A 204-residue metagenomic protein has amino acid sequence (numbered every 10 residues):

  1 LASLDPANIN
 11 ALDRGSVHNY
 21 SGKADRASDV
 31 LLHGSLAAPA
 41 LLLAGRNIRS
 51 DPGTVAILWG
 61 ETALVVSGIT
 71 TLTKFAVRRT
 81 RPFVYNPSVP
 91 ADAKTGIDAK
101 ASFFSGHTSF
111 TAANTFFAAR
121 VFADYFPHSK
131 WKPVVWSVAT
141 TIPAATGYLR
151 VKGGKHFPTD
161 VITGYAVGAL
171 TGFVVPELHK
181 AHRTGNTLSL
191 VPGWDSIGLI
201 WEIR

Functional and structural regions predicted by a protein language model:
L1-P39, A76-D92, D98: N-terminal transmembrane-helix/juxtamembrane module of multi-pass inner/ER membrane proteins
S21, D25-S35, S50-D51, W59-S67 (+2 more regions): Soluble non-cytosolic domains of exported or imported proteins
A40-L43, G147: Solvent-exposed, amphipathic alpha-helical segments
L43-I48, A119-A123: Structural signal for the C-terminal ends of transmembrane alpha-helices and the immediately following loop
G53-T54, T62-R204: Replace "edges of transmembrane helices
